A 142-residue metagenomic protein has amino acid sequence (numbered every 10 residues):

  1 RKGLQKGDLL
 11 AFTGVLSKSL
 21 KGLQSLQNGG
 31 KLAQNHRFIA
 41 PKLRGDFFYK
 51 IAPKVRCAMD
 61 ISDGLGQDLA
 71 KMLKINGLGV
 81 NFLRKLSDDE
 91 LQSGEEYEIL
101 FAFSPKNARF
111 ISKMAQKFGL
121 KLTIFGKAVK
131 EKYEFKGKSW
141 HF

Functional and structural regions predicted by a protein language model:
R1-F142: Helix-biased detector of long, well-ordered alpha-helical tracts
